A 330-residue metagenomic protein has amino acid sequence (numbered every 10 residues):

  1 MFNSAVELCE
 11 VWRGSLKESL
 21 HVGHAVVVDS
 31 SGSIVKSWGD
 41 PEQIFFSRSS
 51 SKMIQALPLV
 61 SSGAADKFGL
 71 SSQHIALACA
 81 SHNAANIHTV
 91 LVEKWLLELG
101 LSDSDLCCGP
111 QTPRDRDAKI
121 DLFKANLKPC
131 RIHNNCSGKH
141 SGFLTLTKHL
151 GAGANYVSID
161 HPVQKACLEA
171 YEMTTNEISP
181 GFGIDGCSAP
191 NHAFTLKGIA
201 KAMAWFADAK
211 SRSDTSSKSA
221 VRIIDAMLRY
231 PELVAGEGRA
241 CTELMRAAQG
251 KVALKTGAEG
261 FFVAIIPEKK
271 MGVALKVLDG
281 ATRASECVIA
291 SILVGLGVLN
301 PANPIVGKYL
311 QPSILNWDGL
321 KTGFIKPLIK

Functional and structural regions predicted by a protein language model:
M1-E42: Beta-lactamase-like hydrolase cores
G14-K17, H133, K251-K255: Short Gly/Pro-enriched turn/cap motifs at secondary-structure boundaries
L20-A25, S141, L168, E259-F262: Short glycine-rich loop/turn motifs
G32-E42, H74, K124-L127, I178-I184: Glycine/charged-rich beta-loop-alpha catalytic/anionic-binding loops adjacent to active sites
S47-A64: Active-site SXXK
V60-F68, L99-S104, L150-N155, H161-G181 (+2 more regions): Bacterial peptidoglycan biogenesis and beta-lactam-recognition machinery
S71-S179: Active-site-adjacent helix/loop patches that line small-molecule binding or acyl-intermediate pockets
A204-K330: Structured C-terminal helix/loop/strand segments within mature extracytoplasmic catalytic/sensor domains
